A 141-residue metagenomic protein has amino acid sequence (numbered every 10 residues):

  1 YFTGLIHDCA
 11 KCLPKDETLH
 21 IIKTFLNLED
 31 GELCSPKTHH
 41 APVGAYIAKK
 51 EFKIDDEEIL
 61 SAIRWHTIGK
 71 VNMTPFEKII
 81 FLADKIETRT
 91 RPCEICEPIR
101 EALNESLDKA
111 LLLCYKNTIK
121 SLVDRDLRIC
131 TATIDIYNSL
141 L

Functional and structural regions predicted by a protein language model:
Y1-L113: Divalent metal-dependent catalytic cores for phosphoryl transfer on phosphate-bearing substrates
N117-L141: Charged phosphate-binding loop/patch that engages nucleotide di/tri-phosphates or the phosphate backbone of nucleic
